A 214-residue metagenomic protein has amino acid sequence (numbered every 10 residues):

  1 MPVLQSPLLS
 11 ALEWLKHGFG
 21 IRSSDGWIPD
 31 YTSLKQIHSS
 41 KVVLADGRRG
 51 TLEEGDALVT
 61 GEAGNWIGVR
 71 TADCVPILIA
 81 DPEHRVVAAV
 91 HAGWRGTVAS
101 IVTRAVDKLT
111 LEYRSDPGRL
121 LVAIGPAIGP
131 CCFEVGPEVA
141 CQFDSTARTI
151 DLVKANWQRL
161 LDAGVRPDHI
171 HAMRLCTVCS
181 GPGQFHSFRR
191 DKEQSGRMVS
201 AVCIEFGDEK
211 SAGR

Functional and structural regions predicted by a protein language model:
M1-R214: Active-site microenvironment for binding and transforming phosphate-containing groups
